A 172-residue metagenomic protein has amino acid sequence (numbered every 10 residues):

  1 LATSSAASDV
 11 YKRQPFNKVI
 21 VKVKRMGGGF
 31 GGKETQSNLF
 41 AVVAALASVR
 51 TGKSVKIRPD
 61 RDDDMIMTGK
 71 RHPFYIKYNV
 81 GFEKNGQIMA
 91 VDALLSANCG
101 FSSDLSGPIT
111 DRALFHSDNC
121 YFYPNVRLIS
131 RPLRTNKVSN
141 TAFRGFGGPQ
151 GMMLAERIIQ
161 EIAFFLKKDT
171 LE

Functional and structural regions predicted by a protein language model:
L1-A7, Y11: Single conserved hydrophobic/aromatic residue that forms the stacking wall/gate of nucleotide- or nucleobase-binding
D9-V21, A163-D169: Phosphate/pyrophosphate-binding loops at sites that engage ATP/ADP/AMP, CoA/4′-phosphopantetheine, polyphosphate
R13-R25, R131-V138: Short, hydrophobic/aliphatic alpha-helical segments
N17-R25, G52-D62, M89-L94, Y123 (+1 more regions): Beta-strand segments within the central parallel beta-sheet cores of soluble alpha/beta enzyme folds
G31-K84, N140-F165: Glycine-rich and small/hydrophobic secondary-structure elements
P73-I158: Glycine-rich loop/linker segments at domain edges
